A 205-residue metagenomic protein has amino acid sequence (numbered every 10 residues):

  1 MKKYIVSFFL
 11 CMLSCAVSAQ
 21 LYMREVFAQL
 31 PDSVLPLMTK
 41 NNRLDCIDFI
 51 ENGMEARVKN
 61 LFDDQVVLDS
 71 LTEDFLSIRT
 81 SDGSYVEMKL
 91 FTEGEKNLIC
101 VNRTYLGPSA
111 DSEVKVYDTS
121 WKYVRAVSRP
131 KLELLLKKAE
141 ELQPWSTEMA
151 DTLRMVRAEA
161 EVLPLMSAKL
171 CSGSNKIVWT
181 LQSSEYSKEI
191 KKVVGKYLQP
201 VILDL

Functional and structural regions predicted by a protein language model:
M1-E25: Bacterial Sec-dependent N-terminal signal peptides
A19-F91: Terminal domain-start segments
L61, D69-L71, P108-A110, V193-Y197: Short, solvent-exposed loop/turn segments at conserved positions within beta-propeller repeat blades
I78, T104-A110, R157, E189-V194: Short consensus segments that form the blades of beta-propeller domains, in both extracellular/periplasmic
G83-V86, I99-N102, S109-V114, E161-L165 (+1 more regions): Short, surface-exposed coil-to-beta transition loops
G94-T104, S172-T180: Acidic/hydrophobic-patterned starts of short beta strands in beta-sheet-rich repeat architectures
N97-E133: Mid-length scaffold segments of soluble, non-membrane domains
A126-L205: Short aromatic loop motif centered on NTY/YTY
